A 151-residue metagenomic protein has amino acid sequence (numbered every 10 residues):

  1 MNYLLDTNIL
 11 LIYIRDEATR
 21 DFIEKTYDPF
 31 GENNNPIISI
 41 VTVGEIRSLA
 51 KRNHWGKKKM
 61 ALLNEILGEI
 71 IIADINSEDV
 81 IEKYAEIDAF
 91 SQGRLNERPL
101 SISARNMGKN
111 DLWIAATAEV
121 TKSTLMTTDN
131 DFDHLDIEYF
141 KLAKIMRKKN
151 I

Functional and structural regions predicted by a protein language model:
M1, N33-P36, E69-I71, E119-T124: Short active-site oxyanion
M1-S39, S48-N64: Short, well-structured N-terminal submotif of metal-dependent ribonuclease cores
D6, S39, M107-G108, D129 (+1 more regions): Histidine- and aromatic-rich ligand-binding microenvironments
D6-T7, I46, Y84, A118: Generic structural signal for small/hydrophobic residues in well-ordered secondary structure, especially within
I9, T42, V80, I114 (+1 more regions): Alpha-helix capping/helix-boundary segments
N53-K57, S91, L142-M146: Short, hinge-like loop/turn segments at secondary-structure boundaries
I72-T124: Active-site neighborhoods of divalent-metal-dependent phosphate/nucleic-acid chemistry enzymes
A115-I151: Acidic, PIN/NYN-like endoribonuclease modules and their adjacent C-terminal/linker elements
